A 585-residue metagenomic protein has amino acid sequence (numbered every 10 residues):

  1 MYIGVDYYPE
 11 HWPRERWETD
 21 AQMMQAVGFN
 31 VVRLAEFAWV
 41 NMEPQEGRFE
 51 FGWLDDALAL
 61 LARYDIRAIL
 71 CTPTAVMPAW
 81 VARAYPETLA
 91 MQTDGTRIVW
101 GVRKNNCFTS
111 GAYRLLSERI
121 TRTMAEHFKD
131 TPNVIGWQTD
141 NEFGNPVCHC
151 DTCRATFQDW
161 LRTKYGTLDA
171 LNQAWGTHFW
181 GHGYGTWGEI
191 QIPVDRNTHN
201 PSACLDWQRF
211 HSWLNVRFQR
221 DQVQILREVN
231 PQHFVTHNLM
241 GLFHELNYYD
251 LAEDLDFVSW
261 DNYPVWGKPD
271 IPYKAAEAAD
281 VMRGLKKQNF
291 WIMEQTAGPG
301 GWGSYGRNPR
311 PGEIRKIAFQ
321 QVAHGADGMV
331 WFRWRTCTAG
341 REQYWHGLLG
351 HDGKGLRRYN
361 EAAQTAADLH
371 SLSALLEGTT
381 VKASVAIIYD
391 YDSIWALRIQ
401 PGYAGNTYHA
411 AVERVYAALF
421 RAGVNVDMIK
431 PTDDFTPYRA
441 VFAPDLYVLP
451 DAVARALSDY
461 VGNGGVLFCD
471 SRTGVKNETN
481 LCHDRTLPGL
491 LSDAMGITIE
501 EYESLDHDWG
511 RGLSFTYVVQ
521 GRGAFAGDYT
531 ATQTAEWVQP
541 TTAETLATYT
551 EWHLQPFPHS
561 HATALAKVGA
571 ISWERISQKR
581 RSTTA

Functional and structural regions predicted by a protein language model:
Y2-G4, V31, R67-I69, N133-Q138 (+5 more regions): Structural preference for beta-strand elements that scaffold enzyme active sites
Y2-R14, A35-L54, V99-E118, D140-V147 (+6 more regions): The substrate-binding groove and active-site-proximal loops of carbohydrate-active enzymes, especially glycoside
V5, M24, V32, L61 (+11 more regions): Conserved, mostly hydrophobic/aromatic
Y8-E10, A35-A38, C71-W80, I135-G144 (+5 more regions): Short, solvent-exposed turn/loop segments enriched in Gly/Ser/Thr/Pro and often Arg
H11-A26, S117-T123, M240-L251, R310-A318 (+1 more regions): Short, acidic/polar
E18-I98, R122-A125, D221-V229, Y447-V448: Aromatic-lined substrate-binding rim segments of carbohydrate-active enzymes
D94-F257, D261-E277: Polysaccharide-binding and catalytic clefts of secreted carbohydrate-active enzymes
W187-I190, Q232, G241, A252 (+1 more regions): Carbohydrate-binding surfaces of carbohydrate-active enzymes
